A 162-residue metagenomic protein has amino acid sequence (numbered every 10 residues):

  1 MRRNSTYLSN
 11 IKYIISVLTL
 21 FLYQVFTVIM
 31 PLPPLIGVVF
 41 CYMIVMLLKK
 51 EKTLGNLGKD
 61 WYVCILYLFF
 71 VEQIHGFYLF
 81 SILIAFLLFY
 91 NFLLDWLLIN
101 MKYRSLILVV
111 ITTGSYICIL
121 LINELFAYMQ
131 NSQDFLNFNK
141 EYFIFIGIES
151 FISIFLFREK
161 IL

Functional and structural regions predicted by a protein language model:
M1-L162: Terminal, non-globular segments
